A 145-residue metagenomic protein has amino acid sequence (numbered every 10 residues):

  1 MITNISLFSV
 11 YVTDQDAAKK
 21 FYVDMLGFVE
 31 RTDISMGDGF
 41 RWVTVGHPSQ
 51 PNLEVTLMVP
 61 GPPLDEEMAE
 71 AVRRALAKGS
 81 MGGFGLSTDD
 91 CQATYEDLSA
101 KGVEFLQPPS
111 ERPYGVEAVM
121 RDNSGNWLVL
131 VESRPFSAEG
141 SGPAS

Functional and structural regions predicted by a protein language model:
M1, V10, D33, R41-T44 (+2 more regions): Vicinal oxygen chelate
I2, V10-P62: Core segments of cupin and vicinal oxygen chelate
I5-S6, G79-G83: Eukaryotic phosphotyrosine signaling hubs
L7, L26, V129: Short catalytic micro-motifs in class I SAM-dependent methyltransferases
D16, C91-Q92: Alpha-helix N-cap/helix-start capping motif
P62-E66, F136-E139: A short local loop/turn or secondary-structure capping micro-motif enriched for an aromatic residue
E70-A75: Short, P/G- and charge-enriched loop/turn segments at secondary-structure junctions
